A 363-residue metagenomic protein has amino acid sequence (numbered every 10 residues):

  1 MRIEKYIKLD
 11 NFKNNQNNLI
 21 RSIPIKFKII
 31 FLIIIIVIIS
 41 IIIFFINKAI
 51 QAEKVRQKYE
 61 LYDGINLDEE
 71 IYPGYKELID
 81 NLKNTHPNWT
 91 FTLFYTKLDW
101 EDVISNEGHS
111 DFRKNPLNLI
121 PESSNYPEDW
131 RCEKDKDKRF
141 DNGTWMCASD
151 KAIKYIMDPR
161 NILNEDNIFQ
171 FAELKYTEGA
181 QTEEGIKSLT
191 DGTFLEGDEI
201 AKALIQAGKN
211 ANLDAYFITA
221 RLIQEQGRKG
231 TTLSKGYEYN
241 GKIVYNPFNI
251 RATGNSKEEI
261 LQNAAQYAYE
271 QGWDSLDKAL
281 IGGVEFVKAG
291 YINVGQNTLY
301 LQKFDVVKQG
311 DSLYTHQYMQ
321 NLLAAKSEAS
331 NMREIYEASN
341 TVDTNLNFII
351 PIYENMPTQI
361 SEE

Functional and structural regions predicted by a protein language model:
M1-A211, V284-E285, I292-E363: Cell-wall glycan-active module
A172, E178, E183, K235-G254: Short, surface-exposed glycine/acidic/tryptophan-bearing loops
I186-D198, V244-D274: Substrate-binding clefts and substrate-entry loops adjacent to catalytic sites of polymer-processing enzymes acting on
E199, A203, Y216, S275-K278 (+1 more regions): Generic recognition of stable, solvent-exposed alpha-helical segments in well-folded globular domains
I205-G230: Short, functionally critical alpha-helical segments immediately adjacent to catalytic or ligand/cofactor-binding
I223, K229-K242, L276, K288: Cell-envelope/glycan interface and biosynthesis
Q224-K229, I250-K257, G290, V307-D311 (+1 more regions): Solvent-exposed loop/turn segments at secondary-structure junctions within structured extracellular/periplasmic domains
G241-K242, N246-A252, Y267-D305: Active-site/pore-lining binding-face segments in mid-to-C-terminal subdomains
